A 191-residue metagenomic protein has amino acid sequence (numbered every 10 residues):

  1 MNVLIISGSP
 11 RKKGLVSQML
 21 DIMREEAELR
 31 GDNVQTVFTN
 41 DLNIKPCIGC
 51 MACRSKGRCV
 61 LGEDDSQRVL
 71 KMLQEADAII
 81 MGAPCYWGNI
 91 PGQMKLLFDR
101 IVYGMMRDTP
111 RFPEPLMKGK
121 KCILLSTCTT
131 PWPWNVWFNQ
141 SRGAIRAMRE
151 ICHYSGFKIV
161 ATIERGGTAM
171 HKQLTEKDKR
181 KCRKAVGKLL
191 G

Functional and structural regions predicted by a protein language model:
M1-D32, P131, G166: N-terminal beta1-alpha1 ligand-phosphate binding loop
I6, V37, L125-T127: Short hydrophobic segments within beta-strands
G8, L29-R30, F138, R142-G191: Glycine-rich phosphate/pyrophosphate-binding loop and the adjoining helix
Q18-D21, G49-A52, Q93-L97, W137-Q140 (+1 more regions): Short, glycine/charged-enriched secondary-structure capping and boundary segments
D32-N43: A short beta-strand-loop structural module common to alpha/beta enzyme folds
T39-D41, T127, R165: Active-site loop/turn elements of alpha/beta-hydrolase fold enzymes, especially the short glycine-/histidine-rich
L42-L73: Cysteine-cluster motifs in flexible loop/terminal segments that predominantly coordinate metals
G62-R149: Helix-loop-strand module that forms the ligand-binding subsite of alpha/beta enzymes
